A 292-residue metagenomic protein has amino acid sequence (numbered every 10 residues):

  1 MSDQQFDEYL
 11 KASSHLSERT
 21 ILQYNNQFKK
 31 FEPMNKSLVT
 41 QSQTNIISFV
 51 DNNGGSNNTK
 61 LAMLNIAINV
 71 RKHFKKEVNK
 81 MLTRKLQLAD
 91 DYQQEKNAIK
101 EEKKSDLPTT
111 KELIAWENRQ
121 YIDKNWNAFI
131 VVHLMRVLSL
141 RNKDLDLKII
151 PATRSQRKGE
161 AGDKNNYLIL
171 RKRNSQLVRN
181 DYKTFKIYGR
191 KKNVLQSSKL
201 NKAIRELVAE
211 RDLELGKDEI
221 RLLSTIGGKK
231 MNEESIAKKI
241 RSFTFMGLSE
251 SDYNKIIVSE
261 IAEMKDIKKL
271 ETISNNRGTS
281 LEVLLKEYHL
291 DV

Functional and structural regions predicted by a protein language model:
D3-L86, S251-K255, G278: Non-catalytic DNA-binding core/recognition domains of DNA-processing enzymes
I21, V131, D144-K148, I273: Alpha-helix N-cap/helix-start motif at helix boundaries, enriched for small hydrophobics
N79-N118: Flexible interdomain linker/hinge and immediately adjacent N-terminus of the catalytic tyrosine-recombinase domain
P108-K143: Basic, Lys/Arg- and aromatic-enriched nucleic-acid-binding interface segment
D146-S155, E260-I261, N276-G278: Amphipathic alpha-helical scaffolding segments
L147-N193: Conserved tyrosine-mediated DNA breakage-rejoining catalytic core shared by Y-recombinases
K186-Y253, I257, A262: Active-site/catalytic core of tyrosine-dependent DNA strand-transfer enzymes
M246-G247, K265-H289: Short, polar N-cap/turn motifs at the start of nucleic acid-interacting alpha helices
